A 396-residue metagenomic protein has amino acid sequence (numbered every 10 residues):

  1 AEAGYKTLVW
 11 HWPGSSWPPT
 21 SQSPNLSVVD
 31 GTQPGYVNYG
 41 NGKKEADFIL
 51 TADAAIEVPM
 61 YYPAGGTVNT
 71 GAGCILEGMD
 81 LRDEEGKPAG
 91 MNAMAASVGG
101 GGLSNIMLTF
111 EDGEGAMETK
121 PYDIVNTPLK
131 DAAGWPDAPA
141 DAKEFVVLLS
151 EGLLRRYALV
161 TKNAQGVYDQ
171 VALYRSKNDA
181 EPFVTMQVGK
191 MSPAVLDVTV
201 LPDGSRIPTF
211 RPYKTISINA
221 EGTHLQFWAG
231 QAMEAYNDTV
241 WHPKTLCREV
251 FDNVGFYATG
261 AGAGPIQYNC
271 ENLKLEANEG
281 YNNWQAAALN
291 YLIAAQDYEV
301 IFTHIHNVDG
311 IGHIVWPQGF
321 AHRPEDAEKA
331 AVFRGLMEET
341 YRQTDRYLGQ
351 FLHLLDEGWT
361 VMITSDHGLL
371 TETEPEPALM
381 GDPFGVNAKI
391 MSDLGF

Functional and structural regions predicted by a protein language model:
A1-R323, A327: His/Asp/Glu-rich, glycine-adjacent segments that coordinate divalent cations and/or stabilize oxyanion chemistry on
T7, H367-L370, D393: Phosphate/oxyanion-binding loops and surfaces in catalytic or ligand/nucleic-acid-binding neighborhoods
L275, E279, A330, R334-M337 (+3 more regions): Flexible, glycine- and charge-enriched loops at secondary-structure boundaries
L289-I293, L352, A388: Non-transmembrane alpha-helical segments in soluble domains of secreted/periplasmic/extracellular proteins
H313-H353: Extended hydrophobic/aromatic segments used for targeting, binding, or gating
E339-G385: Metal-dependent active-site segment of extracytoplasmic phospho-/sulfohydrolases and closely related
G385-F396: Substrate-binding rim/cap in mid-to-C-terminal beta-strand-loop elements of soluble/periplasmic
